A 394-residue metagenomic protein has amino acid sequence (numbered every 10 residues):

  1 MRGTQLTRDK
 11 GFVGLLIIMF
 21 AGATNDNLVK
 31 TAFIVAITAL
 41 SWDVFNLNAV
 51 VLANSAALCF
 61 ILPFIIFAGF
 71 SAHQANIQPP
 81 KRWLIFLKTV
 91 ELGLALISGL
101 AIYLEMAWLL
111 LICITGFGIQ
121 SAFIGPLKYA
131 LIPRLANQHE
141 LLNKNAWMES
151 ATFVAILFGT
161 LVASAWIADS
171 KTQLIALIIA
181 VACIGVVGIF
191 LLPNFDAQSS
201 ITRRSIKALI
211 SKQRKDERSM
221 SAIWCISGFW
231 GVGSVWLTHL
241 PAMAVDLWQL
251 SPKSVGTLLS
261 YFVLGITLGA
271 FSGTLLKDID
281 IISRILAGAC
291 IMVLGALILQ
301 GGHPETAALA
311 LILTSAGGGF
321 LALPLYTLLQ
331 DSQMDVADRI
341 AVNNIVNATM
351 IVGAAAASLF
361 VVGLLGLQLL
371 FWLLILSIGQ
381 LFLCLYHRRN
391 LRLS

Functional and structural regions predicted by a protein language model:
M1-V13, N194-C225: Juxtamembrane intracellular "pre-TM" segments in multi-pass secondary transporters
G14-K30, A57-A75, P79-L94, L111-I167 (+4 more regions): Substrate-agnostic recognition of the 12-TM MFS/MFS-like secondary transporter fold
F20-T24, T31-I37, K171, I175 (+2 more regions): A single, central transmembrane helix in multi-pass transporters
A32-D43, G99-Y103, I156-I178, D246-L247 (+1 more regions): Transmembrane alpha-helix termini and helix-breaking/packing motifs in multi-pass membrane transporters
I77-E91, L275-C290: Cytoplasmic membrane-interface "Motif A"-like loop-to-helix N-cap segments of 12-TM Major Facilitator Superfamily
T89-E105, C290-H303: C-terminal ends and interior cores of transmembrane alpha-helices in multi-pass membrane transporters/permeases
A130, R134, V181-R203, R388-S394: Helix-loop junctions on the cytosolic side of multi-pass membrane transporters, especially the intracellular loop
Q173-F190, F371-H387: Symmetry-related core transmembrane helices of the 12-TM Major Facilitator Superfamily/SLC fold
